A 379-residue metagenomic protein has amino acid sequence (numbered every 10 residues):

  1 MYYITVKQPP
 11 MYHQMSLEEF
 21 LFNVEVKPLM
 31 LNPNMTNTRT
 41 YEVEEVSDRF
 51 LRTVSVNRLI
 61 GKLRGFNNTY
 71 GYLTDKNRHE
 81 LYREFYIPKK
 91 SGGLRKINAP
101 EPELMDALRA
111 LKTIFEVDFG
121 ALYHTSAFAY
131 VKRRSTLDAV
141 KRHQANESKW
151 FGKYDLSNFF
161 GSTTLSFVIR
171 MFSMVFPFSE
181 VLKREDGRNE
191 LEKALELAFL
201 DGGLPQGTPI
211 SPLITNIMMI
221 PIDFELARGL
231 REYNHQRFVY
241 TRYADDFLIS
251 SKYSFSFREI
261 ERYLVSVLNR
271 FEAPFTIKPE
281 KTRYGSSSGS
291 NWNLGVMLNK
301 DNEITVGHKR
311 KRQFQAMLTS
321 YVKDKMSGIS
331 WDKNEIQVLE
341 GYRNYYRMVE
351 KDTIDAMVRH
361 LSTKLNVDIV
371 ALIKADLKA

Functional and structural regions predicted by a protein language model:
M1-P88, L94-T208, L213-R231, F255-A379: Right-hand nucleic-acid polymerase module
Y233-H235: Active-site-adjacent structural elements in folded domains
F238-R242: Short beta-strand
D245-K252: Short beta-strand->loop micro-motif that forms the acidic, two-metal-ion catalytic signature in nucleotide-processing
